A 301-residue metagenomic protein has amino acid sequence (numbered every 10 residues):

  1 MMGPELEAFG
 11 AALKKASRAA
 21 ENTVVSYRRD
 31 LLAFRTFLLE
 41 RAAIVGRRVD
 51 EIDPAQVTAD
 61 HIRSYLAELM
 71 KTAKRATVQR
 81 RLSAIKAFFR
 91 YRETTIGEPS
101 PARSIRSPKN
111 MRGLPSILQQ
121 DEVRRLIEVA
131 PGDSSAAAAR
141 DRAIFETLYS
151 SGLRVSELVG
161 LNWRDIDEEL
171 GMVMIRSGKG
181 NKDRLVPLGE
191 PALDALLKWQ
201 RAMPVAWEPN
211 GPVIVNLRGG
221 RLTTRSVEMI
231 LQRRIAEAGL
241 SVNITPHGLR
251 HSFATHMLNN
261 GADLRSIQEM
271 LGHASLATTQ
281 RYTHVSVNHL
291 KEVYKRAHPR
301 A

Functional and structural regions predicted by a protein language model:
M1-A301: Conserved catalytic core of the tyrosine transesterase superfamily
